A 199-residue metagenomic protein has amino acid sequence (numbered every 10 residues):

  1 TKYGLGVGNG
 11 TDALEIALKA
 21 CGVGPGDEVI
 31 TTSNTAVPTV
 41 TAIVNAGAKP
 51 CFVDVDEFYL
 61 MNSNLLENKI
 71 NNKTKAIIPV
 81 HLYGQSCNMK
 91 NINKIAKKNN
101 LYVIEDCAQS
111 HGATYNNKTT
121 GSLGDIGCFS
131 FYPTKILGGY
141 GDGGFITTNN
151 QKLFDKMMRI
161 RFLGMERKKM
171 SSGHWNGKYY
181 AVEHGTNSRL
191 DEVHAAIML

Functional and structural regions predicted by a protein language model:
T1-D12, I16: Conserved N-terminal alpha-helix of the aminotransferase class I/II PLP-enzyme fold
K2-Y3, D27-E28, G143: Short active-site oxyanion
N9, V55, L82, P133 (+1 more regions): Short, conserved catalytic or interaction motifs in soluble domains
E15, V40-T41, K90, D155 (+1 more regions): Alpha-helical elements of the RecA-like P-loop NTPase motor core of helicases
K19-C107, T114: PLP-dependent aminotransferase-like
S110-N116, L123-L199: Active-site region of PLP-dependent enzymes
